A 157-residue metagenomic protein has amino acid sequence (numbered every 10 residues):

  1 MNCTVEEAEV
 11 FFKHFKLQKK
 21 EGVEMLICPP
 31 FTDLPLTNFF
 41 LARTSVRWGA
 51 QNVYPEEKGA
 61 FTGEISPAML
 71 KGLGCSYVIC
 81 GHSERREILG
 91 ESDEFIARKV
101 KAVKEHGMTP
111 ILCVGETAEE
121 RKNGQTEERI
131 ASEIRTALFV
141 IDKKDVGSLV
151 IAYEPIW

Functional and structural regions predicted by a protein language model:
M1-I65, V146-G147: Conserved N-terminal beta1-alpha1 strand-loop-helix module at the mouth
S66, K71-I79, S83-W157: Expand to "…catalyze enediolate/carbanion chemistry for C-C bond making/breaking, isomerization, decarboxylation
